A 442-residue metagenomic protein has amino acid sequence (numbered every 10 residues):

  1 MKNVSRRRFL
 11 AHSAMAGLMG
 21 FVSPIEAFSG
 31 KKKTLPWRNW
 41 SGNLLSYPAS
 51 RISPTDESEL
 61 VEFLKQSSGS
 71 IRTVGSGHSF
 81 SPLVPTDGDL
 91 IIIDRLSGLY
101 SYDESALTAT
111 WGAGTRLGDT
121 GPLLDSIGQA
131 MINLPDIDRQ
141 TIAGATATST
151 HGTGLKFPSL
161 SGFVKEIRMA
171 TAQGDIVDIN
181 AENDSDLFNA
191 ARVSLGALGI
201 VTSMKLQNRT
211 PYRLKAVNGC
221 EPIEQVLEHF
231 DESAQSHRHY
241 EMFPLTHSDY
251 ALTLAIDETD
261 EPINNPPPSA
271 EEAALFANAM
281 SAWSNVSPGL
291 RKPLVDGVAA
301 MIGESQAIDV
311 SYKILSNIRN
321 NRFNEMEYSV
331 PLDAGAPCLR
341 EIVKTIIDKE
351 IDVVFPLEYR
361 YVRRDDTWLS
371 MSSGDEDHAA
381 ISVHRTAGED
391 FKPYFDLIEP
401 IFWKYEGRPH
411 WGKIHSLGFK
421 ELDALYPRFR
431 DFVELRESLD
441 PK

Functional and structural regions predicted by a protein language model:
M1-G20: N-terminal secretory signal peptides and thylakoid transit peptides that target proteins across membranes
A14, K165-D348, V353, Y361: C-terminal substrate-binding/cap subdomain adjacent to the FAD-binding core in PCMH-type and related FAD-linked
G20, T253-T259, D296-A299, R364-E376 (+1 more regions): Short glycine/threonine-rich loop-to-helix capping motif typified by GTGT followed within a few residues by an Asp-Pro
R38-I71, I93-D184, K205-E232: N-terminal glycine-rich flavin-associated loop
P82-L96: Glycine-rich loop at the start of a catalytic domain that most often binds anionic cofactors/ligands
G335, K349-E350, A380, G388-P409: Extended C-terminal subregions enriched in glycine
L339-K344, E350-T386: C-terminal structural cap/anchor segments
Y405-K442: Activity-critical C-terminal alpha-helical subdomain
